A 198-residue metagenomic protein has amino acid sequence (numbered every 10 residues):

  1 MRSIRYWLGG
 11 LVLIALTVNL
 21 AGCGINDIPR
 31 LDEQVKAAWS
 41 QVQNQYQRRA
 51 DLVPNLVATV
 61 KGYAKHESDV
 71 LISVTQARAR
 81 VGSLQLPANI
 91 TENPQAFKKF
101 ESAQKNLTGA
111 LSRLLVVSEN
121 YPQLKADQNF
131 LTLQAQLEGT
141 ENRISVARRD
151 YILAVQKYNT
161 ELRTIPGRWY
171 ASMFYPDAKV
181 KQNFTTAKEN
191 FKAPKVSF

Functional and structural regions predicted by a protein language model:
R2-F198: A helix-centric hydrophobic-segment signal that preferentially recognizes long, alpha-helical stretches used
